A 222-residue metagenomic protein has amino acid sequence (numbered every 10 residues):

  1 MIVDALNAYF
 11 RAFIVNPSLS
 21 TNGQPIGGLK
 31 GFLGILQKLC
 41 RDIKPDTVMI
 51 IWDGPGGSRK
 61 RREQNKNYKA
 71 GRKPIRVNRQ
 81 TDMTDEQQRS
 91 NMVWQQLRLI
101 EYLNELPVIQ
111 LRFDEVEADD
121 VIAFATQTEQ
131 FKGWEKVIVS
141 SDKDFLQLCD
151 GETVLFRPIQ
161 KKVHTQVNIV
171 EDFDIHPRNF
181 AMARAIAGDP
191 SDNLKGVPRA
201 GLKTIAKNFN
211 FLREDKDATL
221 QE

Functional and structural regions predicted by a protein language model:
M1-V137, F145-V163: Noncatalytic, basic helical substrate-engagement surface that gates or grips nucleic-acid strands
N65-Y68, I169, L194: Short clusters of hydrophobic/aromatic residues that line enzyme substrate/ligand-binding pockets
W94, H164, R178-A181, K203: Generic recognition of short, well-ordered alpha-helical interface segments
E135-I138, D172-A187: A polyampholytic, Gly/Pro-enriched intrinsically disordered region
V163-F173: Short, charged, surface-exposed secondary-structure boundary motifs
H176-N179, A187-E222: Accessory alpha-helical DNA-binding modules that contact the DNA backbone or grooves
